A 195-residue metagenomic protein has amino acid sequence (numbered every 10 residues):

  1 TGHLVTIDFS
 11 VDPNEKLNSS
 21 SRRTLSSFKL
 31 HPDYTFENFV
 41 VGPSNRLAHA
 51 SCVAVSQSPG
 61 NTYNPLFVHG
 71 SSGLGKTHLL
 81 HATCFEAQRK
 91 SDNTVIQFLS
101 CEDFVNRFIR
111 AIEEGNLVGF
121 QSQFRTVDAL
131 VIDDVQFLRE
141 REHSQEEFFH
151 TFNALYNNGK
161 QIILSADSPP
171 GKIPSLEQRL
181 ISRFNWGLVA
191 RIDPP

Functional and structural regions predicted by a protein language model:
T1-S27: Interdomain "pre-motor" coupling segment immediately N-terminal to P-loop NTPase/helicase cores
L30-L66, F85: Pre-Walker A (pre-P-loop) alpha-helix and adjacent loop at the N terminus of AAA/AAA+ ATPase modules, a conserved
G60-H81: Walker A/P-loop nucleotide-binding motif
T77-D92: P-loop NTPase Walker A phosphate-binding motif
D92-A129, E142: Short glycine-rich substrate-engagement loop in P-loop NTPases that contacts/grips substrate
F98-L99, V131-D133, Q161-D167: Structural recognition of the conserved hydrophobic beta-strand(s) that form the central parallel beta-sheet of P-loop
R139-S168, S175-R183: Conserved catalytic/switch belt of AAA+ P-loop NTPases
P174, G187-P195: Conserved AAA+ ATPase "SRH/arginine-finger" region at the nucleotide-binding site
